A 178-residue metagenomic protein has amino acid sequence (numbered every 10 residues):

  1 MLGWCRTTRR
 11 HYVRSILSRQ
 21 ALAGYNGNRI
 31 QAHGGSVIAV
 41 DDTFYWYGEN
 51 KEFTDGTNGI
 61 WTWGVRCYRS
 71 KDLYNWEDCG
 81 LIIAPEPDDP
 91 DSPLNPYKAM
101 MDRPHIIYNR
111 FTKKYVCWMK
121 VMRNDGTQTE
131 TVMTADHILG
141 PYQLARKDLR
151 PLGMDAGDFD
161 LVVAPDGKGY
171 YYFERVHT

Functional and structural regions predicted by a protein language model:
L2-T178: Carbohydrate-active catalytic/glycan-binding domains of CAZyme proteins, especially the secreted or lumenal ectodomains
